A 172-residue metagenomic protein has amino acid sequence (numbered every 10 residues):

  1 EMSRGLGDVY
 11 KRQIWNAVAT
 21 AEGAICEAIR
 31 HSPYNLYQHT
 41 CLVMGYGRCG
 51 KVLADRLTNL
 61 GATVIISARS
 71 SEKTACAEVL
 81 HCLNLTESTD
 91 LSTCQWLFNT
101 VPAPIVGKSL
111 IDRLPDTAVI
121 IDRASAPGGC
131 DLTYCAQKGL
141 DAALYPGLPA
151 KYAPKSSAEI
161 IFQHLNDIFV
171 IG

Functional and structural regions predicted by a protein language model:
E1-Y10: Single conserved hydrophobic/aromatic residue that forms the stacking wall/gate of nucleotide- or nucleobase-binding
K11-H39: Phosphate-binding beta-alpha-beta segment of Rossmann-like dinucleotide-binding domains, i.e., the NAD(P)
K11-W15, C26, D141-G172: Active-site capping/gating segments
Y37-L57: Glycine-rich adenosine-cofactor-binding loop
C49, E72, A126: Conserved Rossmann-like nucleotide-cofactor binding loop
L60-E78: NAD(P)-binding Rossmann-fold cofactor-contacting core
A77-A150: Rossmann-like adenosine-cofactor binding region
